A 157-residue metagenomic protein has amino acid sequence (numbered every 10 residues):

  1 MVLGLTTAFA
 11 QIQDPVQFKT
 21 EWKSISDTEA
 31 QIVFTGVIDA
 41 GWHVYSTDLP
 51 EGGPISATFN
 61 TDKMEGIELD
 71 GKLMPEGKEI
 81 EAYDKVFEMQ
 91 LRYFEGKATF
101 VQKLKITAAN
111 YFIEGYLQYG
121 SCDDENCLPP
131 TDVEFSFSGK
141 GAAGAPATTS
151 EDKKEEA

Functional and structural regions predicted by a protein language model:
M1-T6: Bacterial N-terminal signal peptides
F9-A157: Extracellular/lumen-exposed scaffold segments
